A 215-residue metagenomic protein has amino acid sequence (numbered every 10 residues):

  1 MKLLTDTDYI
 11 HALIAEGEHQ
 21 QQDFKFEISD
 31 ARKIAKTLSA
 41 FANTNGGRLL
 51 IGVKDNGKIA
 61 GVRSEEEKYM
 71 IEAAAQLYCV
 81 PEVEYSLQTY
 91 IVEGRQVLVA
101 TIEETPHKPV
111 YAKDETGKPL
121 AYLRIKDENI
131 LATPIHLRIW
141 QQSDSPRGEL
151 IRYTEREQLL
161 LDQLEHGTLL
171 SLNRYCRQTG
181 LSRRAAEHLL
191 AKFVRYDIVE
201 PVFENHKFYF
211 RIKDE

Functional and structural regions predicted by a protein language model:
M1-E215: Conserved N-terminal catalytic/coupling substructures associated with nucleotide/phosphate chemistry
